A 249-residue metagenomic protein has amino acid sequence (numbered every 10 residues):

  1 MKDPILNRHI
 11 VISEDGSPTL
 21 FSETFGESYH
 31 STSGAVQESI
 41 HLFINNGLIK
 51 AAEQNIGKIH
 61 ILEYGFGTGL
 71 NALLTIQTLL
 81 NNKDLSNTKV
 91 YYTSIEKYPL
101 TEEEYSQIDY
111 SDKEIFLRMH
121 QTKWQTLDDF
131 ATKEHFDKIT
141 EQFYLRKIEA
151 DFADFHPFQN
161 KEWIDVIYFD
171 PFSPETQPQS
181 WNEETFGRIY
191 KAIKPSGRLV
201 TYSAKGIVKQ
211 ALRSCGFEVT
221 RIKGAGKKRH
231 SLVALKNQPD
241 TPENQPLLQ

Functional and structural regions predicted by a protein language model:
M1-I59, Q77-E114: Rossmann-like AdoMet
G47, F158-Q159, Y190-K191, F217: SAM-dependent transferase fold signal centered on methyltransferase-like domains, encompassing both Class I
Q54-E162, E183, C215, A225-K228: The AdoMet/dcAdoMet-binding core of the Class I SAM-like
F158, I164-S180: A short SAM/SAH-binding and catalytic strip from SAM-dependent methyltransferases
V166-Y168, P195-S203: Conserved beta-strand signature within the Rossmann-like core of class I S-adenosyl-L-methionine
S180-S196: A short glycine-rich, Lys/Arg-flanked "PGG" loop and its adjoining helix->strand segment in the class I
K205-Q249: Class I S-adenosyl-L-methionine
